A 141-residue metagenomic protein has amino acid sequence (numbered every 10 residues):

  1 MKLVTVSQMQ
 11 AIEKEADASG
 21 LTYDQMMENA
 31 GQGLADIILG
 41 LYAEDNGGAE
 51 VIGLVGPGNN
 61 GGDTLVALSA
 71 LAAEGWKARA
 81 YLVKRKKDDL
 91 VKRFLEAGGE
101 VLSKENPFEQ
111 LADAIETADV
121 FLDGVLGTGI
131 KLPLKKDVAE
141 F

Functional and structural regions predicted by a protein language model:
M1-A49: Positively charged, low-complexity intrinsically disordered leader regions
K2-V4, A43-F141: Glycine-rich phosphate/dinucleotide-binding loop and adjoining beta-alpha-beta core of small-molecule
